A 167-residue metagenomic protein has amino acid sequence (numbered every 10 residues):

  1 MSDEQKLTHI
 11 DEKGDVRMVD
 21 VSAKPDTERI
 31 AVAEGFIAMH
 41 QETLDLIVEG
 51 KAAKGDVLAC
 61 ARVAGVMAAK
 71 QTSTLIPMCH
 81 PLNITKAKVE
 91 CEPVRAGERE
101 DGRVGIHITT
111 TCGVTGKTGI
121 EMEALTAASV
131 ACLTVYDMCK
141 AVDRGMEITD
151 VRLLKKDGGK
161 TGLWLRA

Functional and structural regions predicted by a protein language model:
S2-L58, V63-H80, T85-A167: C-terminal binding/interaction regions
